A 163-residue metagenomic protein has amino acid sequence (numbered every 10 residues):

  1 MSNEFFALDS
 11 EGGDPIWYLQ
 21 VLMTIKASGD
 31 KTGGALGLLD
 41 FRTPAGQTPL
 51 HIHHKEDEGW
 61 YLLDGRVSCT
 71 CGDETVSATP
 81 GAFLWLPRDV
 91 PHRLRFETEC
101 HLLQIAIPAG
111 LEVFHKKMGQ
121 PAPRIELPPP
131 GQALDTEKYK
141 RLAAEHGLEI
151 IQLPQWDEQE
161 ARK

Functional and structural regions predicted by a protein language model:
M1-A35, L127-K163: A short, N-terminal "cap"/entry segment at the start of jelly-roll beta-barrel domains of the cupin/DSBH fold
D9, D73-P91: Short acidic-glycine-tyrosine-enriched beta hairpin
L22-I25, L39-H53: Conserved short histidine dyad/triad with adjacent acidic residue
T32, S68, R88-E112: Ligand-binding loop in jelly-roll beta-barrel domains
K55-V67, G72: Glycine- and acidic-residue-biased ligand/ion/polar-headgroup-sensing regions
L63-D64, T79-P80, T98: A cytosolic small-molecule/anion-sensing beta-strand core signal
V67, A82, K116: Hydrophobic small-molecule pocket/channel-lining residues, especially in calycin-type beta-barrels
E99-H146: A contiguous, mid-protein "functional segment" used to position or interact with cofactors/ions or partner subunits
